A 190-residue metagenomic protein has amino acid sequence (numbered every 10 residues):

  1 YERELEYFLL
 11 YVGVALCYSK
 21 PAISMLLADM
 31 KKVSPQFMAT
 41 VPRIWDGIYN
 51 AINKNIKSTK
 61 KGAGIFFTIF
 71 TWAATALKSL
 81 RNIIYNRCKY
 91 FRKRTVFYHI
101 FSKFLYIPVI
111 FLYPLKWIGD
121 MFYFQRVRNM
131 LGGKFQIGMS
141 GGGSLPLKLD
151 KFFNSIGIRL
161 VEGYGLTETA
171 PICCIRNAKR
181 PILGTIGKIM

Functional and structural regions predicted by a protein language model:
Y1-V12: Conserved coil-to-alpha-helix start sites within the AMP-binding
L10-Y11, C17-M190: Conserved adenylate-forming
